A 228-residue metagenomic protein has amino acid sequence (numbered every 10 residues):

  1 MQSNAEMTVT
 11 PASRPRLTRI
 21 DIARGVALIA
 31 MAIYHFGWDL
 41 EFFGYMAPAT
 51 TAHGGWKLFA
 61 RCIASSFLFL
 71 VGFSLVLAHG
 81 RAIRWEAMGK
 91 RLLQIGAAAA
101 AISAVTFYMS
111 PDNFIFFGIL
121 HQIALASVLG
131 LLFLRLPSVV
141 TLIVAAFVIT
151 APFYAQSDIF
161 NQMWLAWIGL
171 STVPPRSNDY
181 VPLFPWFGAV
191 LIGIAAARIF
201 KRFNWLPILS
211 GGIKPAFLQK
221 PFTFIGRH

Functional and structural regions predicted by a protein language model:
M1-H228: Alpha-helical transmembrane segments and their immediate juxtamembrane cytosolic regions
